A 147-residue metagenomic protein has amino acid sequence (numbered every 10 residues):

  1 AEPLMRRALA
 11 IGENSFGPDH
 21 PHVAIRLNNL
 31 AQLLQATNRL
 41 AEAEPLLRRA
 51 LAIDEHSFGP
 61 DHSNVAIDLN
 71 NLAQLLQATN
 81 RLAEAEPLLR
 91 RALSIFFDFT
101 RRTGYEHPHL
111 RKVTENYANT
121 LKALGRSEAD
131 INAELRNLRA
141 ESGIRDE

Functional and structural regions predicted by a protein language model:
M5, G12-E13, N29-Q32, L47 (+4 more regions): Consensus positions within tandem repeat domains that build extended binding/scaffold surfaces
R7, N14, P21-A24, A41 (+4 more regions): Conserved positions within tandem-repeat grammars
A10-P18, A52, H56-P60, D98-Y105: Short coil/turn linkers that connect adjacent helices within long alpha-helical scaffolds, especially alpha-solenoid
P21-A36, S63-Q77, L93, P108-K122: Conserved alpha-helical positions within TPR/SEL1-like repeat arrays
E86-L89, L110: Short amphipathic alpha-helical heptad-repeat segments
V113-E147: Terminal, low-structured helical/coil segments at or just beyond the last alpha-helical repeat
